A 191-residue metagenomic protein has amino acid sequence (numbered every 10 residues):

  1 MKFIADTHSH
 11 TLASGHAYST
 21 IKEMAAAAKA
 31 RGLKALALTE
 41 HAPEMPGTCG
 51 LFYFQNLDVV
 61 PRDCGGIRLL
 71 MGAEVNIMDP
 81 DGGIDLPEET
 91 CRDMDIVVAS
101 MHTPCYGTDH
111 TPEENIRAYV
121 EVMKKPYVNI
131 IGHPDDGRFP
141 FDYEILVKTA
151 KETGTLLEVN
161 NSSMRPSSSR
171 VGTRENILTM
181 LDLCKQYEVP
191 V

Functional and structural regions predicted by a protein language model:
M1-R31: N-terminal active-site segment of His-dependent metallophosphoesterases
K2, K29, A42, G47-V159 (+1 more regions): Extended substrate/RNA-proximal surfaces in nucleic-acid metabolism proteins
I4-S14, L38-H41, I131-P134: Histidine-centered catalytic micro-motifs
G15-Y18, T48, P140-T149, S167-L183: Histidine/acidic-residue-rich catalytic or RNA/ligand-binding cores of hydrolases and nuclease-related proteins
T20-M24, A118, T179: Well-ordered alpha-helical segments embedded in enzymatic catalytic cores
M24, T39, L57, L146 (+1 more regions): Aromatic/hydrophobic pocket-lining residues that form π-stacking "cages" and hydrophobic walls in ligand
A25, K29-G32, M123-K124, K185: Non-catalytic positions within long, well-ordered alpha-helices that form the structural scaffold/packing of enzyme
V189-V191: Short acidic/histidine-rich active-site segments
